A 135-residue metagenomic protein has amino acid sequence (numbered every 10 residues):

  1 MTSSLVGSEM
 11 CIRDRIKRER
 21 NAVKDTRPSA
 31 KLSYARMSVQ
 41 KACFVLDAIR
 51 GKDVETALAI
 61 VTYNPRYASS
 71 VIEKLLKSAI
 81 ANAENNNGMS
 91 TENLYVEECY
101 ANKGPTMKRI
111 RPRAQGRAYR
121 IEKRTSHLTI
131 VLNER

Functional and structural regions predicted by a protein language model:
M1-I12: Single conserved hydrophobic/aromatic residue that forms the stacking wall/gate of nucleotide- or nucleobase-binding
L5, I49, N102, A114: Short glycine/serine/threonine-biased micro-segments
R13-A101, T125-R135: Ribosome large-subunit tunnel/peptidyl-transferase-proximal elements
G104-R135: Strongly charged
